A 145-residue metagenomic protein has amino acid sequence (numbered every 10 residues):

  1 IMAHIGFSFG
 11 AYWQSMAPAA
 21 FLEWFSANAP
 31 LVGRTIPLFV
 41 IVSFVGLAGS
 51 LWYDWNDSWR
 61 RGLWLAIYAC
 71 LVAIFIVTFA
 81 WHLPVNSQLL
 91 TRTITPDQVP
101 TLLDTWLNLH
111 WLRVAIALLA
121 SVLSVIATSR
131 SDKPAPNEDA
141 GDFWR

Functional and structural regions predicted by a protein language model:
I1-V42, L90-D104, D139-W144: Interfacial loop at the N-terminal end of multi-pass membrane proteins
F39-G49, V114-S121: Core segments of transmembrane alpha-helices that mediate helix-helix packing or line hydrophobic substrate/ligand
G49-A73, D139-D142: Interfacial segments of alpha-helical transmembrane regions
L51-N56, I126-D132: Structural signal for the C-terminal ends of transmembrane alpha-helices and the immediately following loop
A69, S121-V122, I126-R130: Extended, charge-rich alpha-helical interface modules
V72-A80: Mid-bilayer segments of alpha-helical transmembrane spans in multi-pass integral membrane proteins that mediate
A80-T93: Functional transmembrane-helix hotspots
D104-H110: Eukaryotic polytopic
